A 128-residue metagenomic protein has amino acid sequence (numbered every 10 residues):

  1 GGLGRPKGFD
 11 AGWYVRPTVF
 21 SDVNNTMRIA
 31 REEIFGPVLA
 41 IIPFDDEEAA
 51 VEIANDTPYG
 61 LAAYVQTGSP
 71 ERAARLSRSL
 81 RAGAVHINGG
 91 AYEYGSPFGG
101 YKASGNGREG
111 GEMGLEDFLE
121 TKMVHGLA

Functional and structural regions predicted by a protein language model:
G2-G8: Short, solvent-exposed loop/turn elements at beta->coil junctions and helix N-caps that rim active or binding pockets
A11: A short catalytic or substrate-binding loop motif that flags glycine-/basic-rich loops and adjacent residues that bind
Y14-A128: Conserved C-terminal structural/oligomerization subdomain of aldehyde/semialdehyde dehydrogenase
